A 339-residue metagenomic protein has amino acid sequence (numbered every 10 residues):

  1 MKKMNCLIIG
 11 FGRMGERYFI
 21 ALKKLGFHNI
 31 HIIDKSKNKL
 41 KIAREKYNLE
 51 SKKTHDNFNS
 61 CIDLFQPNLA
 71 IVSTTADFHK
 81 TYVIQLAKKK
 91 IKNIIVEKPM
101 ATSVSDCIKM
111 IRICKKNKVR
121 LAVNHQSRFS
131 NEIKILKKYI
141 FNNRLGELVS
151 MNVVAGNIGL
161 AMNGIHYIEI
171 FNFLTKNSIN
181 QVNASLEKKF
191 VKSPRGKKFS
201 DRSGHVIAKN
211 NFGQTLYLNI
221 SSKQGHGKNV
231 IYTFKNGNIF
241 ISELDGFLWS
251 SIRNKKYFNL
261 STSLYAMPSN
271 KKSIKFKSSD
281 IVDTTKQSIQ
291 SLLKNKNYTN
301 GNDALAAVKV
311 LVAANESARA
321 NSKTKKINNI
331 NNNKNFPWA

Functional and structural regions predicted by a protein language model:
M1, I33, K46, L69-V72 (+1 more regions): C-terminal helix-rich "cap/oligomerization" subdomain common to oxidoreductases
M1-L49, L64: N-terminal Rossmann-like dinucleotide-binding module
Y18, Y47, K53-C114: Beta-loop-alpha module in the N-terminal Rossmann-like domain of NAD(P)-dependent dehydrogenases, especially those
L69, M100-I168, K326: A contiguous active-site-proximal alpha/beta segment in oxidoreductase catalytic domains
I95-V96, L121-V123, I241: Hydrophobic residues in well-ordered beta-strands that form the structural core
V149-G227, I231: Rossmann-like dinucleotide-binding domain that binds NAD(P)(H)
G196, F212-K286, N300, A339: NAD(P)-dinucleotide binding in Rossmann-like oxidoreductases
